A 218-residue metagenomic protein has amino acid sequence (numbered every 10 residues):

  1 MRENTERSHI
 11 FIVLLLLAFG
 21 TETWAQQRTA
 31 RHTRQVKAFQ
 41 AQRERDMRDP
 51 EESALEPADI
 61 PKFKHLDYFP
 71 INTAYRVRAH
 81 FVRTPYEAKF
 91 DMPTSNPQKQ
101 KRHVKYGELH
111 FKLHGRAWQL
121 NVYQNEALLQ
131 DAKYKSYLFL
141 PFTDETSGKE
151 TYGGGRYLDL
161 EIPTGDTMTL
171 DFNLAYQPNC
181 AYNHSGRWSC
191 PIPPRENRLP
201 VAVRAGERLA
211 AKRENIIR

Functional and structural regions predicted by a protein language model:
M1-A30: Bacterial Sec-dependent N-terminal signal peptides
Q27-Y86: Start-of-domain marker
A30-T33, A175-R218: Extended, aromatic/histidine-rich regions of cofactor-dependent oxidoreductases associated with respiratory
T73, H114-W118, D166: Short acidic/polar mixed-charge low-complexity motifs
F81, V122-E126, D144-T146, F172-Y176 (+1 more regions): A mature extracytoplasmic/lumenal domain signature
P85-G154: Mid-length scaffold segments of soluble, non-membrane domains
A127-K135, L160-T169, A211: Short, surface-exposed linear segments at secondary-structure transitions and domain or protein termini
P141-P178: Acidic, glycine-rich flexible loop segments
